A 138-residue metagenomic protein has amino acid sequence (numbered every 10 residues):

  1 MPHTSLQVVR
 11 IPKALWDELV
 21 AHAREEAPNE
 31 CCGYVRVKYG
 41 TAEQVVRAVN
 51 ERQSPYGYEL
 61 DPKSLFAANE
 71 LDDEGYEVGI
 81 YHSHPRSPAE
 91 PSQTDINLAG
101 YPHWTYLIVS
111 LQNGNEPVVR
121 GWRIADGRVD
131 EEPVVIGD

Functional and structural regions predicted by a protein language model:
M1-E77, R86-D138: Conserved beta-strand-loop surface patch within small alpha/beta domains used for substrate/adaptor or ligand engagement
I80: Conserved, mostly hydrophobic/aromatic
